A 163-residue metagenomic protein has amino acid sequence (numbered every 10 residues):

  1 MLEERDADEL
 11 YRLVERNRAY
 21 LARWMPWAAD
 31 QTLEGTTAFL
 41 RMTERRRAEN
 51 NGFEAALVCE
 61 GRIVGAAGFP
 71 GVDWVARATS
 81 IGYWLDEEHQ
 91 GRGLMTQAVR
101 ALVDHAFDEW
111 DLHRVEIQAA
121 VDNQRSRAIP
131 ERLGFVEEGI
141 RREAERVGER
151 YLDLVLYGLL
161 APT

Functional and structural regions predicted by a protein language model:
M1-E88, Y151-T163: GNAT-family acyltransferases
D8-Y11, T37, T96-D108: Amphipathic alpha-helical segments that line or abut small-molecule/effector binding pockets and mediate allosteric
A29, V121-D122, E145: Positions that flank functional sites
G61, G93, N123, E149: Conserved G/P- and acidic residue-centered "switch" motifs that form tight phosphate/ATP-binding loops in soluble
W84-L85, G91-H105, Q124-R132: Conserved acetyl-CoA-binding loop-helix of GNAT-fold acetyltransferases
D108-Q118: Conserved GNAT acetyl-CoA-binding A-motif
E116-Q118, V136-D153: Conserved catalytic-core motifs of GNAT/GCN5-like acyltransferases
